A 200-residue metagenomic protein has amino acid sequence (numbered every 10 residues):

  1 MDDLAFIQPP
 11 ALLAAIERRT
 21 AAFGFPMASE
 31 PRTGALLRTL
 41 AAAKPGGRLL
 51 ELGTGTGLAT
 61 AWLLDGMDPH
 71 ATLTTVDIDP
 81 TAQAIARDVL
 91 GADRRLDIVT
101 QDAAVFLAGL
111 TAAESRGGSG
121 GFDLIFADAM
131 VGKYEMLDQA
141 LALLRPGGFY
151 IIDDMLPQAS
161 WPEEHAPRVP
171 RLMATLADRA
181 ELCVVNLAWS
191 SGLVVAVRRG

Functional and structural regions predicted by a protein language model:
M1-A28, A42-A43: Rossmann-like AdoMet
A11, L58, P80-T81, V105 (+2 more regions): Short alpha-helical
T20, M67, R87-G91, E114 (+1 more regions): Conserved hydrophobic residues forming the short capping helix/wall of the S-adenosyl-L-methionine
F25-V105: SAM cofactor-binding core of SAM-dependent methyltransferases, primarily the Rossmann-like beta-alpha-beta module
S29, I85-D88, A108-T111, L137-D138 (+2 more regions): Short, well-ordered secondary-structure micro-motifs
D68, G91-D93, S119, R145 (+1 more regions): Short, well-ordered coil/turn elements that cap or connect secondary structure elements
R94-A159: Active-site segment flanking the S-adenosylmethionine/decSAM binding pocket in AdoMet-dependent transferases
K133-G200: C-terminal substrate-binding/active-site "lid" region of AdoMet-derived donor-dependent transferases
